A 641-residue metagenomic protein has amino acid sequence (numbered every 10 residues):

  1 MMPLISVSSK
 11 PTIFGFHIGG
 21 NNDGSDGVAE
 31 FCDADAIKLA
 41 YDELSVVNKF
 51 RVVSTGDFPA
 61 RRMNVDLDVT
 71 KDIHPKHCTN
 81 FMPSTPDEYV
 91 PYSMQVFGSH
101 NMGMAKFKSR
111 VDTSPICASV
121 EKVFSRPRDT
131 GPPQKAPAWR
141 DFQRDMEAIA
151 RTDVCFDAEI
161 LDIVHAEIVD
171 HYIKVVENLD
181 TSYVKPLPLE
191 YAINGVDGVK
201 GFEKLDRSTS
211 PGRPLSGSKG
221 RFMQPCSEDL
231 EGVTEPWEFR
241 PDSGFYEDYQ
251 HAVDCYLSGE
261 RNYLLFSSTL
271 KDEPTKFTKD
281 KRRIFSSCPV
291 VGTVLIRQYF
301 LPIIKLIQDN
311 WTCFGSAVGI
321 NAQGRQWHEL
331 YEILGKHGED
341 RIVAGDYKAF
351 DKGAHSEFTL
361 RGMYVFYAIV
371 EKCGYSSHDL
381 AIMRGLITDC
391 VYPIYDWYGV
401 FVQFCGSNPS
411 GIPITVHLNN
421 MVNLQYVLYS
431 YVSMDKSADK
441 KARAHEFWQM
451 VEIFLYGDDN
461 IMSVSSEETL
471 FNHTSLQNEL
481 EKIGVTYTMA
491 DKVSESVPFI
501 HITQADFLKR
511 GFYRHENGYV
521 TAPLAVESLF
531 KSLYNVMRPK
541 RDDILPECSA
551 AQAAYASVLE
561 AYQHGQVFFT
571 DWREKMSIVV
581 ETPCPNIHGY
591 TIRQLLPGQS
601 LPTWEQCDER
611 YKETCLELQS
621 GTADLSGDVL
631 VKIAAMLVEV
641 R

Functional and structural regions predicted by a protein language model:
M1-I18: Catalytic nucleophile loop of clan PA
K10, G19-N22, E468, E495: Surface-exposed, flexible loop/turn segments at secondary-structure boundaries
T12-F14, N21-S25, D351-K352: Eukaryotic short linear interaction motifs
G15-F16, D26-G27, M489-A490: Intrinsically disordered, low-complexity regions enriched in proline, serine, glycine and charged residues
G19-S25, E30-D33, I461-M462: Membrane-proximal bilayer-interacting regions
D33, K38-R641: Viral RNA-dependent RNA polymerase
